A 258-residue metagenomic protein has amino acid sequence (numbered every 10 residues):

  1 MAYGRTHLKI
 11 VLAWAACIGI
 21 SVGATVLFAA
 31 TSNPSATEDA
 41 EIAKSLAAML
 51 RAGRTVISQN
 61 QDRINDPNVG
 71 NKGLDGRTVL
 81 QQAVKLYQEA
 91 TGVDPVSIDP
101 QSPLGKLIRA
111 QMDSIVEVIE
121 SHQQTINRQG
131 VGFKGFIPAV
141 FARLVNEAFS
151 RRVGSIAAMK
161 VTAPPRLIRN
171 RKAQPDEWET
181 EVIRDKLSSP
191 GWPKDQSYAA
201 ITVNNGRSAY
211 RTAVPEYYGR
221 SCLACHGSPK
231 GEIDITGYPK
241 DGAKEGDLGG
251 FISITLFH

Functional and structural regions predicted by a protein language model:
Y3-A15: Bacterial N-terminal signal peptides that target proteins for export
W14-G23: Bacterial N-terminal signal peptides
T25-Y217, G231-H258: Extracytoplasmic c-type cytochrome modules immediately beyond a signal peptide or single-pass transmembrane anchor
Y218-K230: The canonical Cys-X-X-Cys-His
